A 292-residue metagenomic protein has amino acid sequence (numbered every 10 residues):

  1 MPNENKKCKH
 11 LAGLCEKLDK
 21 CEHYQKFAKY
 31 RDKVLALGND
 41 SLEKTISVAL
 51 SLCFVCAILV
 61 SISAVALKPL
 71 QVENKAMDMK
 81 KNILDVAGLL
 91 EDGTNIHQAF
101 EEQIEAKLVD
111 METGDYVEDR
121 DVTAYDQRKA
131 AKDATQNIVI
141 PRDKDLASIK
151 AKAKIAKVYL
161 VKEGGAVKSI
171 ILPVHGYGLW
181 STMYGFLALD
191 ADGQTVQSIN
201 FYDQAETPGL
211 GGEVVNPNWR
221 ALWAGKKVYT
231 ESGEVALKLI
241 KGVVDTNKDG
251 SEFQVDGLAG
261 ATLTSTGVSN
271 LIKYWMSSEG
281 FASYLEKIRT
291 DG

Functional and structural regions predicted by a protein language model:
M1-F27: Cysteine-centered metal-binding/redox modules
Y30-G292: Flexible, solvent-exposed loop/hinge segments and secondary-structure transition points
